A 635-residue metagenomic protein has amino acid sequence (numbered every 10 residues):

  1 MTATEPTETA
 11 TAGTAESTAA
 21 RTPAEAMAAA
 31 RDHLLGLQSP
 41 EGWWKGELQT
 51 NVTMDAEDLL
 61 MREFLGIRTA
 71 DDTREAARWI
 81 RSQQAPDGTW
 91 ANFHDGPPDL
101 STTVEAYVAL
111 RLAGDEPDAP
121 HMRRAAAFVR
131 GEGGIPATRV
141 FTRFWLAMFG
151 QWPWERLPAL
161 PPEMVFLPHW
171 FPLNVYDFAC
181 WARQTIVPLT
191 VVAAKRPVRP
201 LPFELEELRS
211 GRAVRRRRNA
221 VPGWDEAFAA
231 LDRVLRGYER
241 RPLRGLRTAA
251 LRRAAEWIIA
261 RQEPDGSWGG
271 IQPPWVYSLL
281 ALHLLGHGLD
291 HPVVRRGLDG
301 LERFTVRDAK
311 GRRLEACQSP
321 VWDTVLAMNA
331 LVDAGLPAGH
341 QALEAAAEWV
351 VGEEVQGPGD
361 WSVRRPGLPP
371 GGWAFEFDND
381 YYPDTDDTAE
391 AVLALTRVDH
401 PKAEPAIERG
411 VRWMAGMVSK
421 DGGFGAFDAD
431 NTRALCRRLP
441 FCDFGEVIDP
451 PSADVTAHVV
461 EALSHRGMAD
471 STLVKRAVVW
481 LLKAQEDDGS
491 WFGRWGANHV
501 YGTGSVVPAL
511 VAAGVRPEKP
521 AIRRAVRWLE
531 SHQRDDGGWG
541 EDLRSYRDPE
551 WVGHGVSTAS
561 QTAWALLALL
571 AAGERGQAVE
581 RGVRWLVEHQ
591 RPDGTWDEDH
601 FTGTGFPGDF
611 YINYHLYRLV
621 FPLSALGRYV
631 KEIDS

Functional and structural regions predicted by a protein language model:
M1-S635: Preference for long, amphipathic alpha-helical scaffolds in soluble/luminal domains and all-alpha bundles
